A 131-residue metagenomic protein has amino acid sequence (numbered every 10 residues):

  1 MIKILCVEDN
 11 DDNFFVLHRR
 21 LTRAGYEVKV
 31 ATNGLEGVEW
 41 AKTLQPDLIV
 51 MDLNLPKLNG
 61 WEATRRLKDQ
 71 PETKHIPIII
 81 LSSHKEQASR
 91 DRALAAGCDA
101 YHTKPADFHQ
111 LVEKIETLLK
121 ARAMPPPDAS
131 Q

Functional and structural regions predicted by a protein language model:
I2-D12, L17-L21: Conserved acidic segment of CheY-like receiver
G25-T32, W40: Short hydrophobic/Thr-rich beta-strand motif most characteristic of the beta2 strand and flanking loop of CheY-like
L44-V50, L55: Active-site beta3 strand of CheY-like receiver
P56, K74, E86, P105: The feature encodes the CheY-like receiver
A106-E116: C-terminal output helix
